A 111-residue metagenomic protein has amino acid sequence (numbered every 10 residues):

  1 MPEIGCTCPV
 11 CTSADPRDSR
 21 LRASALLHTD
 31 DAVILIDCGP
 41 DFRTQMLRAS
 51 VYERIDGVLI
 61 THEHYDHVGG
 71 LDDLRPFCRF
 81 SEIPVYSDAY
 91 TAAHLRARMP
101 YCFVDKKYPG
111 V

Functional and structural regions predicted by a protein language model:
M1-V111: Binuclear metal-dependent hydrolase catalytic cores
